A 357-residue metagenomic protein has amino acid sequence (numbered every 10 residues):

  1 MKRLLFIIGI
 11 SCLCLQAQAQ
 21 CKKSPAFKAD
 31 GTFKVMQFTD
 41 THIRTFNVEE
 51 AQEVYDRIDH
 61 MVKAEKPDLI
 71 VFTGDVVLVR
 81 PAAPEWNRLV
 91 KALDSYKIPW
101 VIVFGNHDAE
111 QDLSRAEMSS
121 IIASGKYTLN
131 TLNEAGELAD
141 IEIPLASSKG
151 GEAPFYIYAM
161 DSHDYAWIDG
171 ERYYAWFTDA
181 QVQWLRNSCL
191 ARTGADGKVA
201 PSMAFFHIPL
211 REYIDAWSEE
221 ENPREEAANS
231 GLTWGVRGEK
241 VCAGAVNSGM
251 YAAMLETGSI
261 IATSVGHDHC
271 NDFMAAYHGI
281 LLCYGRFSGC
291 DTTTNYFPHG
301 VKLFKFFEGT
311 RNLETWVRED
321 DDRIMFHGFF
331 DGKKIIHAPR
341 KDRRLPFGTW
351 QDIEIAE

Functional and structural regions predicted by a protein language model:
I8-A17: Hydrophobic h-region of N-terminal signal peptides that target proteins for export in Gram-negative bacteria
A19-R88: N-terminal active-site segment of His-dependent metallophosphoesterases
S24-P25, A29, E142-A146, G151 (+3 more regions): Binuclear metal-dependent phosphoesterase catalytic core
Q37-Y55, V77-P84, E110, Y127 (+3 more regions): Acidic/histidine-rich helix-loop elements that form or flank divalent-metal/phosphate-binding sites at the catalytic
R44-F46, L78-A83, I102-L113, Y165-I168 (+4 more regions): Active-site environment of divalent metal-dependent phosphoester hydrolases
V48-E50, G74-A92, A109-Y127, A216 (+1 more regions): Metal-dependent catalytic neighborhoods of phosphoester/phosphodiester hydrolases
K66-D68, Y156-A159, E171-D272: His/acidic metal-ligating clusters that form di-metal
N87-G197, L303-F307: Extended active-site neighborhood of metal-dependent phosphoesterases/phosphodiesterases
